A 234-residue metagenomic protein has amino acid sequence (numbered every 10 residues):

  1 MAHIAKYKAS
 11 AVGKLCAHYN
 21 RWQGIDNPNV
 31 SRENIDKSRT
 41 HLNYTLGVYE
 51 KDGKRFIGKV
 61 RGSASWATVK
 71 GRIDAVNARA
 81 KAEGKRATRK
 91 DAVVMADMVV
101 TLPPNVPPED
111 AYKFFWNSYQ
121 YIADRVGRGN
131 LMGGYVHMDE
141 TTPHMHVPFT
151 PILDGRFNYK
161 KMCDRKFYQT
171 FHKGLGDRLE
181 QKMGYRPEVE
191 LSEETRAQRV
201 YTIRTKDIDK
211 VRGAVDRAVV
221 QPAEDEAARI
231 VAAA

Functional and structural regions predicted by a protein language model:
M1-A233: N-terminal nicking endonuclease/strand-transfer module with a His-rich metal-binding environment and a catalytic Tyr
